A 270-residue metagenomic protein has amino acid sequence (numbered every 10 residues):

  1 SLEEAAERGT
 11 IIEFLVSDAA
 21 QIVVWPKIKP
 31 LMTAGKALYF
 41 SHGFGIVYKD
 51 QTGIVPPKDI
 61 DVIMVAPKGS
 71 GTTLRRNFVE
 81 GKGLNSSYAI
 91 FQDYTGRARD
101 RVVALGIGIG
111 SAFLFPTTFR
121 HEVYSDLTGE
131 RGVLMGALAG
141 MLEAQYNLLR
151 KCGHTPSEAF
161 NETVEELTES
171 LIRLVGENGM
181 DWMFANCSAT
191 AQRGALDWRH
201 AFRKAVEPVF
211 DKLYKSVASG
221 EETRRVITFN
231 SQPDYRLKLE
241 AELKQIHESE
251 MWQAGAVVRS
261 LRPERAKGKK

Functional and structural regions predicted by a protein language model:
S1-L2, F115, E158, F184: A generic structural-conservation signal
S1-V47, V55-S70: Rossmann-like NAD(P)-binding element
E4-E7, P26, P30, E143 (+4 more regions): A broad, structural surface signal
R8-T10, K49, Y124, L167: Short secondary-structure boundary/hinge segments and terminal tails
V16, A20, Y94, A137 (+2 more regions): Catalytic cores of large soluble enzymes that bind and process phosphate-bearing ligands
Y39-R131: Rossmann-fold dinucleotide-binding core
G96-K151, S157-V175: Active-site-proximal catalytic alpha-helix in oxidoreductases
K151-K270: NAD(P)-dependent Rossmann-like dehydrogenase/reductase catalytic/cofactor-binding core
